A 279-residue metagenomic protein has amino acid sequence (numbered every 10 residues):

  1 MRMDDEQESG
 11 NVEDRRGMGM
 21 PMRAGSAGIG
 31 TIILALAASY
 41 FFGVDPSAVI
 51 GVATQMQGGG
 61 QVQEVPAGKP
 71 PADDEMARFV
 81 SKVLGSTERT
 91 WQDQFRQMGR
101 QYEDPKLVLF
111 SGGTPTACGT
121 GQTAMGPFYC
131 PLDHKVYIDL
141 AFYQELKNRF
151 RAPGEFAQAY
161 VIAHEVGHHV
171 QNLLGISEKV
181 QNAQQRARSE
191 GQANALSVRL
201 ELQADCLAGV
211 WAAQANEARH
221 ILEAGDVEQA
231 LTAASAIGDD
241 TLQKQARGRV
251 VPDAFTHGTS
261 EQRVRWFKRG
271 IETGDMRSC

Functional and structural regions predicted by a protein language model:
E6-A24, G28-T256, V264-K268, E272-R277: A Zn2+-metalloprotease active-site environment signal
